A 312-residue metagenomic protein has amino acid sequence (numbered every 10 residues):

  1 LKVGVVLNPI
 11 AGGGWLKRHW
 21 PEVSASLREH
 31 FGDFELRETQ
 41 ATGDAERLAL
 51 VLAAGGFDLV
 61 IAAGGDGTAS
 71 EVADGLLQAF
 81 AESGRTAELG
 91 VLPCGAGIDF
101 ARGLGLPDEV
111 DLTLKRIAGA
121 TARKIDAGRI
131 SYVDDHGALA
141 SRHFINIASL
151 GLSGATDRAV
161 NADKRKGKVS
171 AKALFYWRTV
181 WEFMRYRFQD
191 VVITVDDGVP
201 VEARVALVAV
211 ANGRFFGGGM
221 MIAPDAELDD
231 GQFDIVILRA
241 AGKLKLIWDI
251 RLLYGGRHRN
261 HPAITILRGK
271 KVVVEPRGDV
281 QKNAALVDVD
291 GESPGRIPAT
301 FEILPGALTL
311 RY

Functional and structural regions predicted by a protein language model:
L1-A63, S70-D74, D111: ATP/NTP phosphate-donor binding region
G12-L16, G217, L310: Short N-terminal binding/cap micro-motifs at the start of the first secondary-structure element
K17-H19, A73-L76, R102-L104, M221-I222: Short amphipathic alpha-helical segments
H30, T39, A54, L77-A206: Catalytic core of DAGKc-family lipid kinases
S149, S153, A209-A223, S293: Glycine-rich phosphate/pyrophosphate-binding beta-alpha loops
V195-D197, E202, M221, E227-L228 (+1 more regions): ATP/nucleoside-binding phosphotransfer catalytic cores, i.e., glycine-rich phosphate-binding loops
